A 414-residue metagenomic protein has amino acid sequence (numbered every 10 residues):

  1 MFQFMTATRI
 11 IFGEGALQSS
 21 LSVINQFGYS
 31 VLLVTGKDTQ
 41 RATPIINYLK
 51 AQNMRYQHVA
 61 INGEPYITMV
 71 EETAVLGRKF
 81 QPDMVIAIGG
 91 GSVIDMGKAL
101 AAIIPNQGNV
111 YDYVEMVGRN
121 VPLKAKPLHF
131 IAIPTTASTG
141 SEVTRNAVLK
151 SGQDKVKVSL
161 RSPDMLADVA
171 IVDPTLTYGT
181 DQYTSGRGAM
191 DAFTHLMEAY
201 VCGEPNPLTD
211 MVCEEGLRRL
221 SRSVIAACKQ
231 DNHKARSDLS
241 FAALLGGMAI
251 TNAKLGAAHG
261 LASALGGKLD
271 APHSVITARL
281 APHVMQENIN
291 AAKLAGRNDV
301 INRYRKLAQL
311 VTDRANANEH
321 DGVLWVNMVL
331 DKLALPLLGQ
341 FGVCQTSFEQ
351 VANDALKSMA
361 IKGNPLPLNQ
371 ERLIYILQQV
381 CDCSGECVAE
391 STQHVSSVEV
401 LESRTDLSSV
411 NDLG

Functional and structural regions predicted by a protein language model:
M1-M84: ATP/NTP phosphate-donor binding region
L17-S20, T39-T43, I67, S92-G97 (+2 more regions): Short glycine/serine/threonine-rich phosphate/pyrophosphate-binding segments that cradle anionic phosphate groups
G77-V117, P127-T135, L261: A short, small-residue-rich loop immediately preceding and capping a beta-strand
Q107-P205, N298-K306: A glycine/threonine-rich phosphate-anchoring loop and its flanking beta-alpha core in nucleotide/phosphate-binding
S138, L244-T277, S358-K362: Glycine-rich phosphate/pyrophosphate-binding beta-alpha loops
Q182-L245, A249: C-terminal and late-domain segments of enzyme folds
K268-S347, E386: Gly/Pro-rich interdomain helix-loop hinge
Q345-G414: Short, amphipathic C-terminal "tail helix"
